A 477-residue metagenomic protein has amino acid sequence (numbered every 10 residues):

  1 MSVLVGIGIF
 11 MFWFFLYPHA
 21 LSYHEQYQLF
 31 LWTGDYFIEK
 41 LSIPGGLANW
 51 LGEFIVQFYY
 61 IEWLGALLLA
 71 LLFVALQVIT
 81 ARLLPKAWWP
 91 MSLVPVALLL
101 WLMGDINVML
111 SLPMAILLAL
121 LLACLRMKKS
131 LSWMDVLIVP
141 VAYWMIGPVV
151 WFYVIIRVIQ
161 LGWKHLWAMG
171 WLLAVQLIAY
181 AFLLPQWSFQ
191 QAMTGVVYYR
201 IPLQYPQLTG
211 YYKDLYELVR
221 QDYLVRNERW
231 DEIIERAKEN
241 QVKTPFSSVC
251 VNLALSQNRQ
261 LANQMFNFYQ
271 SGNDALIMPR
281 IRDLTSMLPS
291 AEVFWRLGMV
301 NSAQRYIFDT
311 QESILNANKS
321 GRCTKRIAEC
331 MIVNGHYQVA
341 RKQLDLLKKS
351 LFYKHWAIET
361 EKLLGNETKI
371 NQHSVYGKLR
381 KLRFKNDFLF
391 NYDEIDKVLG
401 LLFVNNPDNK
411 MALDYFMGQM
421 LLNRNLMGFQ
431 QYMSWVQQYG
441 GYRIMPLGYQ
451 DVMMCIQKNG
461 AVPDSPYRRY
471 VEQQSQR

Functional and structural regions predicted by a protein language model:
M1-I9: Start-transfer (signal-anchor) and selected internal transmembrane alpha helices of multi-pass inner/ER membrane
P18-F58, A97-I106, I178-L208: Membrane-interfacial interhelical loops
Q26, L41-G45, Y60, G65 (+4 more regions): Membrane-interface micro-motifs in multi-pass membrane enzymes
L41-E53, I61-G65, L69, F73-Q77 (+2 more regions): Membrane-embedded glycan transfer/ligation machinery that uses polyprenyl lipid-linked sugar donors/oligosaccharides
G104-L110, K128-L166, G170, A174-A181: Transmembrane helices and adjacent periplasmic/lumenal helix-loop junctions of polyprenol-phosphate-dependent
V158-L215, R226, K238-S248, S256 (+1 more regions): Long, contiguous interaction/recruitment modules in multidomain scaffold/adaptor proteins
G210-R380, V404-N423: Soluble catalytic regions of membrane-associated enzymes that act on cell-envelope and secretory-pathway components
L401-L402, L422, K458-R477: Terminal, low-structured helical/coil segments at or just beyond the last alpha-helical repeat
